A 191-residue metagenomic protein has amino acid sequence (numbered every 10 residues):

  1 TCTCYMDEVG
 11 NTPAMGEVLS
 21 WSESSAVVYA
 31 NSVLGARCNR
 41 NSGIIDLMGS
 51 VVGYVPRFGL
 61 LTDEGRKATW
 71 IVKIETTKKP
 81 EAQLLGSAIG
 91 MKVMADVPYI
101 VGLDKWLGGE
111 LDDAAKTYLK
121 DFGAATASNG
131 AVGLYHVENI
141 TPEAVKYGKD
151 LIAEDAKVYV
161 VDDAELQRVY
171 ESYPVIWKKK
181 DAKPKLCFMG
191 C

Functional and structural regions predicted by a protein language model:
T1-G10: Glycine-rich, N-terminal phosphate-binding loop and its surrounding beta-alpha-beta segment
T12-S22: Glycine-centered loop/turn motifs
S24-G190: Intrinsically disordered, low-complexity segments enriched in small residues
